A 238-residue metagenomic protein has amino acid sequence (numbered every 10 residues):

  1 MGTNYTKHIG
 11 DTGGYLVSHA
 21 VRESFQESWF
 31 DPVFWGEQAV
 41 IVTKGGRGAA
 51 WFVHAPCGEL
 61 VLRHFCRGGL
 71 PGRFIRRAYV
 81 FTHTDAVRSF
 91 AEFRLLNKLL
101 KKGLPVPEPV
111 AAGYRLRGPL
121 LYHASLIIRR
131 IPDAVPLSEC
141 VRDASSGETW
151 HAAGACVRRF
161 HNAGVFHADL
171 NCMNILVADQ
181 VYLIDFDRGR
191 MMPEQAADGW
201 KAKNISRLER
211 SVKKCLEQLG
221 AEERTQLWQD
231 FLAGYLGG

Functional and structural regions predicted by a protein language model:
M1-I41: Juxta-kinase regulatory segment immediately upstream of eukaryotic protein kinase catalytic domains
E27-V135, R158, N162: Conserved ATP-binding subdomain of kinase catalytic cores across diverse folds
H64, R130, L170, F186-R188: Generic detector of well-ordered alpha-helical packing
V135-A144: AlphaC helix of the protein kinase catalytic domain
E148-R159: Conserved alphaE helix
N162-C172: Catalytic-loop of the protein kinase fold
N174-I184: Conserved protein kinase catalytic/activation segment
Y182-G238: C-lobe/activation-segment region of protein kinase-like
